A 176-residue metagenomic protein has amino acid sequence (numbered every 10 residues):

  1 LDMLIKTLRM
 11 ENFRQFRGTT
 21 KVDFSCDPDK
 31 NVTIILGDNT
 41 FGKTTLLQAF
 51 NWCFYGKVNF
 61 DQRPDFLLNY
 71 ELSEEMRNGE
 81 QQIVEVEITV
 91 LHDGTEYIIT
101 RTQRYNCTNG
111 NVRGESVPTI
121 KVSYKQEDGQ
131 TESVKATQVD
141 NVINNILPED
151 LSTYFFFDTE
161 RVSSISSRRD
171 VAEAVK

Functional and structural regions predicted by a protein language model:
D2-M3, R17-T19, Q81-E85, E96 (+1 more regions): A general secondary-structure signal for short beta-strands and their flanking turns/coil in non-transmembrane regions
D2-W52, V175: Pre-Walker A-like glycine/lysine-rich segment at the N-terminus of P-loop NTPase domains
E11-F13, T89-L91, E96, S123-K125: A generic structural motif
N31, Q82, L151-T153: A generic secondary-structure signal marking the coil-to-beta-strand transition
T33-L36, L47-N111: Conserved P-loop NTP-binding catalytic core
D61-D65, N69-Y70, E96-T153, S167-A174: Glycine-rich phosphate-binding loops of NTPases
F157-R161: A short hydrophobic beta-strand->loop->alpha-helix junction that borders the nucleotide-binding pocket of P-loop NTPases
S163-I165: Short, solvent-exposed loop/turn segments at secondary-structure junctions
